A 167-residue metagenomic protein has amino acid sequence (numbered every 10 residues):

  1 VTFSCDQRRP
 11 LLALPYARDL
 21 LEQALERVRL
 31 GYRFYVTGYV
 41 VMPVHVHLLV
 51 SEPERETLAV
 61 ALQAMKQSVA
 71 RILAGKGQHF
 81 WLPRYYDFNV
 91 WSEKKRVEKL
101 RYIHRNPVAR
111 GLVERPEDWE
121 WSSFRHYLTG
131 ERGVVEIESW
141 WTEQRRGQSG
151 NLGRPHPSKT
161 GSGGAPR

Functional and structural regions predicted by a protein language model:
V1-R167: Short catalytic/metal-binding and nucleic-acid-binding patches
